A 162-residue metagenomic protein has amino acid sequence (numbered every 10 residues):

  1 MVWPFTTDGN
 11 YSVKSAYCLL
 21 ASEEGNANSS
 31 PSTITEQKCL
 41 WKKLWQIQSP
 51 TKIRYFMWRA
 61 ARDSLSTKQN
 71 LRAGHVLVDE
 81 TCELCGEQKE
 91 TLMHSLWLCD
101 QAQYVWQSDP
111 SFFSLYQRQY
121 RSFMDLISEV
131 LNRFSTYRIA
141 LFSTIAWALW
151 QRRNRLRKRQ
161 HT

Functional and structural regions predicted by a protein language model:
M1-T162: Charged boundary/loop elements
